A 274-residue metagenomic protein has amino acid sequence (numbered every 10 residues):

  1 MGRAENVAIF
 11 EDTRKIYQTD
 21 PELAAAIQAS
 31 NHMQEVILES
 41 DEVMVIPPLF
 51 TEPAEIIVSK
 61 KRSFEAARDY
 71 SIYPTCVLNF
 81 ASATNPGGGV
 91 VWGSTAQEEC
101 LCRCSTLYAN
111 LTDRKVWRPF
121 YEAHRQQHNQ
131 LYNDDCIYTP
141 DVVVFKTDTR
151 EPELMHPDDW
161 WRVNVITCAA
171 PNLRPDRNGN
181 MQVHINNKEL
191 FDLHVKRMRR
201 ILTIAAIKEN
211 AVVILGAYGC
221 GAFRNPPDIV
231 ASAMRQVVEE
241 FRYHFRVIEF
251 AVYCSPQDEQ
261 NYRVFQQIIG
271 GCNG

Functional and structural regions predicted by a protein language model:
M1-V213, A217-G274: Macrodomain-like recognition of ADP-ribose-binding/processing modules
